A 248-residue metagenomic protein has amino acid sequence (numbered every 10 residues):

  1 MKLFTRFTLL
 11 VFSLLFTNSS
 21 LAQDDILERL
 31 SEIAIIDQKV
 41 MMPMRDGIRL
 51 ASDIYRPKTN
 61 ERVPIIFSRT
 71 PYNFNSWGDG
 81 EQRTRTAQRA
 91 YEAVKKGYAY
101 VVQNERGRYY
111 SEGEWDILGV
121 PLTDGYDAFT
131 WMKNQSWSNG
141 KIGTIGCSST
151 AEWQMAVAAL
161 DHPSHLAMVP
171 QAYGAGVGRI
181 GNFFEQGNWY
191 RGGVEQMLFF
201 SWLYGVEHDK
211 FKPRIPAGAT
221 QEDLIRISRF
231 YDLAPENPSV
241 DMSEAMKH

Functional and structural regions predicted by a protein language model:
F7-T17: Bacterial N-terminal signal peptides
S20-D24: Boundary at the C-terminal end of the N-terminal hydrophobic targeting segment
D25-T59: N-terminal cap/lid segment of alpha/beta-hydrolase-fold proteins
K58-K133, F183: Cap/lid segment of the alpha/beta-hydrolase catalytic domain
T86, K95, A159-D161, A167-H248: Accessory cap/linker subdomain of secreted extracellular hydrolases
W137-S148: Alpha/beta-hydrolase fold nucleophile elbow
S148-S149, A172: Catalytic nucleophile serine of serine hydrolases, specifically the conserved "nucleophile elbow" pentapeptide
A151-H162: Short glycine-enriched nucleophile-adjacent loop and the immediately C-terminal alpha-helix near the catalytic center
